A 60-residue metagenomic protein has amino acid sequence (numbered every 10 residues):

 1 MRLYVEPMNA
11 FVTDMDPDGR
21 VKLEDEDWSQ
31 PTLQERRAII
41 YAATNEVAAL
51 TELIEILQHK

Functional and structural regions predicted by a protein language model:
M1-A38: N-terminal acidic leader/helix
M1-R2, Q58-K60: Short intrinsically disordered terminal tails
R37-I54, Q58: Alpha-helical coiled-coil heptad-repeat register
